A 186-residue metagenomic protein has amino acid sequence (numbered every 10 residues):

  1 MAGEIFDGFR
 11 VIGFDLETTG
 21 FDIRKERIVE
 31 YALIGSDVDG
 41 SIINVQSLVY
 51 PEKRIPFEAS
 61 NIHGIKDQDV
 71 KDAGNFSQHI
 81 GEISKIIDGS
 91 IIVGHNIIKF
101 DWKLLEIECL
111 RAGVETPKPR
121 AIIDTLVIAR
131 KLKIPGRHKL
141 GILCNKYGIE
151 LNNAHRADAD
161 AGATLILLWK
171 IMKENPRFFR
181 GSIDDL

Functional and structural regions predicted by a protein language model:
M1-A121, K133-H155: Conserved non-catalytic scaffold segment of RNase H-like nuclease domains
M1-F6, L167-L186: Acidic two-metal-ion nuclease catalytic site recognized across multiple nuclease folds, prominently DnaQ/RNase D-T
K103, L126, G162: Active-site phosphate/pyrophosphate-handling residues
E108-R111, K131, L167-E174: Active-site catalytic microenvironments for nucleophilic, acid-base chemistry
A121-I123, I183-D184: Beta-strand segments within the central parallel beta-sheet cores of soluble alpha/beta enzyme folds
I123-K131: Short, flexible loop segments at boundaries between secondary-structure elements
R156-W169: Acidic, divalent-metal-coordinating active-site segment for phosphoryl/phosphodiester hydrolysis, typified by short
